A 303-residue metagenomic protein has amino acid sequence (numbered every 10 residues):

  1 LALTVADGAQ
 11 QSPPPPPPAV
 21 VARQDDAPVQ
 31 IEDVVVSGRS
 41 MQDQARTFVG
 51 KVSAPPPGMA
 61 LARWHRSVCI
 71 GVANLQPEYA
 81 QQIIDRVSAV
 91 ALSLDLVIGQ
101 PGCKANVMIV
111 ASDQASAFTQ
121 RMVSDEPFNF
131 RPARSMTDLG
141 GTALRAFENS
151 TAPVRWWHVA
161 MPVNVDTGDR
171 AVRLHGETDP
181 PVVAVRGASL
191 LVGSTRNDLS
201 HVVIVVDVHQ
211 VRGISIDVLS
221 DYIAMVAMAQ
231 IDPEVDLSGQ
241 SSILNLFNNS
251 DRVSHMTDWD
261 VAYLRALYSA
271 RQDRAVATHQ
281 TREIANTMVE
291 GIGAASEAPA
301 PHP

Functional and structural regions predicted by a protein language model:
L1, G58-R63, V97-I98, G193-T195: Short, flexible, solvent-exposed loop/turn segments with mixed acidic/basic and small polar residues
L1-A9: Sec-dependent N-terminal signal peptides
Q10-Q11, Q24, Q280: Glutamine-centric residue-chemistry signal
S12-A19: Intrinsically disordered, low-complexity proline-rich regions
A19-V21, D26-R39: N-terminal secretion/transport leader regions
P28-E32, A60-L75: Acidic/histidine-rich, surface-exposed loop or edge segments in extracytoplasmic proteins
S40-W64: Compositionally biased P/S/T/G-rich terminal and signal peptide-adjacent segments that lie outside catalytic cores
G71-R86, A91, D95-H302: Long, folded non-catalytic interaction modules
